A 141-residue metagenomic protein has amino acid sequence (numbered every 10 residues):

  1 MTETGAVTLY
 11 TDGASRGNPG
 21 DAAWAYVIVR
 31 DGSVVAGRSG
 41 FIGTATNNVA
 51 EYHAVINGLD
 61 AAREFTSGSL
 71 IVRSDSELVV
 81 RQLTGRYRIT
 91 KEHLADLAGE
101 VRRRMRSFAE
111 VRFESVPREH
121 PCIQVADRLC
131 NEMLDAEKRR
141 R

Functional and structural regions predicted by a protein language model:
M1-V49, D60-E64, G68: RNase H-like nuclease fold core
T2, A136-R141: Acidic two-metal-ion nuclease catalytic site recognized across multiple nuclease folds, prominently DnaQ/RNase D-T
A14-P19, I56-D127, L134-E137: RNase H catalytic domain
T44-E51, T90, L94: Active-site beta-loop-alpha junctions of metal-dependent nucleic acid enzymes, especially the RNase H-like/DDE
